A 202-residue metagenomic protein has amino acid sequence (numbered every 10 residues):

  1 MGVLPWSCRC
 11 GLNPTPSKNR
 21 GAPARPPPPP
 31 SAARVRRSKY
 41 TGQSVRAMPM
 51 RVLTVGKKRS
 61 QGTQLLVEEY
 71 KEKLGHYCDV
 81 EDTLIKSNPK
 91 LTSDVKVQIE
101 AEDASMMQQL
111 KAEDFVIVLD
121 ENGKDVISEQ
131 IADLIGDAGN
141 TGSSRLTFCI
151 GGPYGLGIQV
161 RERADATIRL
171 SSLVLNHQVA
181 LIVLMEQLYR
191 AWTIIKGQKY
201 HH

Functional and structural regions predicted by a protein language model:
M1-R34: N-terminal chloroplast transit peptides
A33-V118, T193: RNA substrate-binding interface of SAM-dependent RNA methyltransferases
Q61-G62, V126, V179: Residues that form or flank phosphate/diphosphate-binding pockets in enzymes that use nucleotide phosphates
L65-E69, Q130-L134, E162-D165, I182-V183: Short, glycine/charged-enriched secondary-structure capping and boundary segments
K90-S144, Y154-R161: Portal/gating segments that form or line small-molecule/metal binding sites
G151: Rossmann-fold NAD(P)-binding glycine/threonine-rich loop
Y154, I158-H202: Structured adenosyl-cofactor binding patch, chiefly the S-adenosyl-L-methionine
